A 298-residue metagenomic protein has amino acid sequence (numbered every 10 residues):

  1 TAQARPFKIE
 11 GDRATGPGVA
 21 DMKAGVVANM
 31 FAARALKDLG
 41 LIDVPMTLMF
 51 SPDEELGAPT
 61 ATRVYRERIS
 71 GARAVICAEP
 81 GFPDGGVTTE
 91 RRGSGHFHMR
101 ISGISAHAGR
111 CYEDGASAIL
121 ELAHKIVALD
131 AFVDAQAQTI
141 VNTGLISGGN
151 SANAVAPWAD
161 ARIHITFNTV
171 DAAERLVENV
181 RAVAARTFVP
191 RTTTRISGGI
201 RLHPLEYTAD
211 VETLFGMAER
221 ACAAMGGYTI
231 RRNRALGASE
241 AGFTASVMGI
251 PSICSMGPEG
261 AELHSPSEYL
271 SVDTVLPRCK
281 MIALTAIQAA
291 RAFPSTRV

Functional and structural regions predicted by a protein language model:
T1-T47, S70, P266, V272-D273 (+1 more regions): Active-site metal-coordination/substrate-binding segment of hydrolases, especially metallo-dependent peptidases
Q3-I9, T62-A72, R92-F97, S252: A glycine- and small-aliphatic-rich helix-loop capping segment at beta-alpha/alpha-beta transitions that lines
A14, D21, R73-C77, H96-H98 (+1 more regions): Short glycine-aspartate micro-motif
G16-A20, S51, A108-A116: Flexible, glycine/proline-enriched loop segments at strand-loop-helix junctions that form or flank small-ligand binding
M22-R92, A290, P294-V298: Acidic/histidine-rich catalytic neighborhood of metal-dependent amide-processing enzymes
P80-G85, T89, G95-V298: Metal-dependent amide/peptide-bond hydrolase catalytic core, centered on the "pita-bread" metallohydrolase fold
